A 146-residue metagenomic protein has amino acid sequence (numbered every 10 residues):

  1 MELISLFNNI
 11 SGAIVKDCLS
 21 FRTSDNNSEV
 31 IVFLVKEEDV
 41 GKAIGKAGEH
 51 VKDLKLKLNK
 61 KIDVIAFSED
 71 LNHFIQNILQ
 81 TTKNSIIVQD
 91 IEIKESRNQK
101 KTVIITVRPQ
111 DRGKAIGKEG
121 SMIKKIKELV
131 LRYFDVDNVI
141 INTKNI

Functional and structural regions predicted by a protein language model:
M1-I146: RNA-contacting regions in translation and RNA-metabolism proteins, encompassing KH/S1 modules where present
